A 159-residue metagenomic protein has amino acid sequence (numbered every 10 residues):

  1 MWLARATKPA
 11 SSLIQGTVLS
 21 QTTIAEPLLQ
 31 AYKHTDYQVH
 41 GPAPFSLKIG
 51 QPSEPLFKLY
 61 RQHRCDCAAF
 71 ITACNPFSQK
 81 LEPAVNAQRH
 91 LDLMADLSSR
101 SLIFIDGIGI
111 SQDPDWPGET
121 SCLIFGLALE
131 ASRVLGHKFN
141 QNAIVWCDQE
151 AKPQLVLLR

Functional and structural regions predicted by a protein language model:
W2-A95: N-terminal, charge-rich interaction modules
P27, L135, V156-R159: Short amphipathic beta-strand/extended segments with alternating polar/hydrophobic composition
K48-P52, A95-S98, D113, K152-R159: Mature, function-bearing regions of proteins
T72, I105, V145, V156: Residues in well-ordered beta-strands of folded domains
F77-E82, E130-R133, Q154: Short, surface-exposed beta-strand/loop "edge" segments at domain boundaries and coil↔beta transitions
S78, N86, C147-R159: A generic "folded-domain core" signal
V85-A131: Amphipathic protein-protein interaction modules
G118-S121, F125-K152: Short, compact, well-ordered microdomains
